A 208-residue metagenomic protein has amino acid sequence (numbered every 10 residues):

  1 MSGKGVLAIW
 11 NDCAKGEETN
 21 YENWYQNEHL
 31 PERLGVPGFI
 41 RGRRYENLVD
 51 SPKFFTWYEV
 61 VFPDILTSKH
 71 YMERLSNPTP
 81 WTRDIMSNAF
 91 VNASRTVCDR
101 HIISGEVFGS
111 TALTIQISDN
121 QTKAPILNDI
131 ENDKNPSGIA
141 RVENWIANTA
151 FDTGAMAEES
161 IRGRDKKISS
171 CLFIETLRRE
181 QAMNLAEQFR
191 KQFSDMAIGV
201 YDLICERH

Functional and structural regions predicted by a protein language model:
M1-H208: Macromolecular interaction modules
